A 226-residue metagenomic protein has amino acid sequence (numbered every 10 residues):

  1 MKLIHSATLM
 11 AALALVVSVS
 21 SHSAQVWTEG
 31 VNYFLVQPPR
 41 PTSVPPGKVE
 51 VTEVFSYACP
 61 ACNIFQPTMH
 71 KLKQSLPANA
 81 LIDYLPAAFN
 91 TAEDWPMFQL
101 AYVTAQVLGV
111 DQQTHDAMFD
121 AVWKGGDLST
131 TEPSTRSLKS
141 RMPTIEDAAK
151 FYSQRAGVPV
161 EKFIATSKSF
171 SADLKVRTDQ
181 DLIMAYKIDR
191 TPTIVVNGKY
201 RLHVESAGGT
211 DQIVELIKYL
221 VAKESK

Functional and structural regions predicted by a protein language model:
K2-D94, Q180, A185, A222-K226: Extracytoplasmic thiol/disulfide redox context detector
H5, S56, K150-K226: C-terminal cap of thioredoxin/glutaredoxin-like
Q25-V36, M118, K139-I145, T210 (+1 more regions): Periplasmic c-type cytochrome electron-transfer domains
F34, P39-T42, L81, F98 (+3 more regions): General secondary-structure edge motif
P38-P41, P46, A88, A101 (+5 more regions): A general structural-boundary detector
Y57, N63-K139, E215, Y219-E224: Structural alpha/beta surface segment adjacent to cysteine/selenocysteine redox centers across thiol/disulfide enzymes
W95-T104, V110-D111, P143-S171: Conserved segment of the thioredoxin-like fold in thiol-based oxidoreductases
